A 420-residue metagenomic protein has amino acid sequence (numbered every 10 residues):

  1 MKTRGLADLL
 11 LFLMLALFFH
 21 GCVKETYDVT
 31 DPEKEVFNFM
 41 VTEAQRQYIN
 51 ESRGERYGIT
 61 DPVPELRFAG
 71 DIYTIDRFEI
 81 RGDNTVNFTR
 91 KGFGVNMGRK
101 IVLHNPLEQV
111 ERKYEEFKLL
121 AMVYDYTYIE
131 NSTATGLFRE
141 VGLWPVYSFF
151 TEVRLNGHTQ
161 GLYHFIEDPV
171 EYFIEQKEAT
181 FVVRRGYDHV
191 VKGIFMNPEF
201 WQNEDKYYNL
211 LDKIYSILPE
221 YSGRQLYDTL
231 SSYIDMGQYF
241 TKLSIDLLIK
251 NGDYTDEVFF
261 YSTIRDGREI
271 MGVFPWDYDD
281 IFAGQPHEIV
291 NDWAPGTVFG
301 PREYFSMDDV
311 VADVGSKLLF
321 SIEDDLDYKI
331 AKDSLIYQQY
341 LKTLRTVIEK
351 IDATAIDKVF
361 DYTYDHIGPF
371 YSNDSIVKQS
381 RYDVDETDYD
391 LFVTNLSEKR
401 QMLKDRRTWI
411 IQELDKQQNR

Functional and structural regions predicted by a protein language model:
M1-L9: Bacterial N-terminal signal peptides that target proteins for export
L15-F37: Bacterial Sec-dependent N-terminal signal peptides
E51-G54, N105-E108, E130, Y163-F165 (+4 more regions): Short, solvent-exposed loop/turn and secondary-structure capping segments
E65-A121: Conserved oxyanion/phosphate-binding beta-strand-loop segments in alpha/beta enzyme cores
F88, Y207, S216-T255, S262-T263 (+1 more regions): Middle-to-C-terminal accessory/interaction subdomains
F93-N96, E115-A121, Y128, E152 (+6 more regions): Structural recognition of the beta-strand scaffold that forms the well-ordered cores of secreted hydrolase catalytic
V102, A121, L143-V146, H158-G252: Internal "kinase-insert"/substrate-recognition segments embedded within catalytic cores of ATP-dependent enzymes
V123-N156: A conserved helix-loop-beta module that forms one wall/lid of the active-site cleft in ATP-utilizing catalytic domains
